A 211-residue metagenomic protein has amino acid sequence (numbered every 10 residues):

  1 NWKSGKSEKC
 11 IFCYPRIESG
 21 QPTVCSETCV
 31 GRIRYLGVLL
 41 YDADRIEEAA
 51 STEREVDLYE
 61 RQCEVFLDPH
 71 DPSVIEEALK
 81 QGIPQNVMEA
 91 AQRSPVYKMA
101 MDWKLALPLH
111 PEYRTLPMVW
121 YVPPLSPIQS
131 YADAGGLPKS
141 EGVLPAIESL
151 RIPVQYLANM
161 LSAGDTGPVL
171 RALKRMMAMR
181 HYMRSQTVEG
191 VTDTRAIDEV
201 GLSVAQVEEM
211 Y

Functional and structural regions predicted by a protein language model:
N1-E27, Y41-D44: Ferredoxin-like iron-sulfur electron-transfer modules
S26-Y211: Long, compositionally biased charged/polar accessory segments in the mid-to-C-terminal portions of proteins
